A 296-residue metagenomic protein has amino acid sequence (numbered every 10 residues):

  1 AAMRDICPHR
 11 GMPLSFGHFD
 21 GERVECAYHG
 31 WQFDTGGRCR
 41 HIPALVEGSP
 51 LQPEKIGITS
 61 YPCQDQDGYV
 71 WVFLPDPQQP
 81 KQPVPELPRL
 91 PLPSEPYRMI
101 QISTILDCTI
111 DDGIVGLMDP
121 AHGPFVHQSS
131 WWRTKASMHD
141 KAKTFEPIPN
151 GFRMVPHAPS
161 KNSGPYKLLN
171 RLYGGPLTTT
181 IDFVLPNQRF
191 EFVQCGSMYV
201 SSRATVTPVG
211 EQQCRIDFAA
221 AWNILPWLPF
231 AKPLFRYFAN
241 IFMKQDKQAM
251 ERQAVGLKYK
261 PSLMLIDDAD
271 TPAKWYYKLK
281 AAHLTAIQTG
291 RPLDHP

Functional and structural regions predicted by a protein language model:
A1-L92, P296: Rieske [2Fe-2S] iron-sulfur-binding domain
K81-P296: C-terminal catalytic domain of Rieske-type non-heme iron oxygenases
